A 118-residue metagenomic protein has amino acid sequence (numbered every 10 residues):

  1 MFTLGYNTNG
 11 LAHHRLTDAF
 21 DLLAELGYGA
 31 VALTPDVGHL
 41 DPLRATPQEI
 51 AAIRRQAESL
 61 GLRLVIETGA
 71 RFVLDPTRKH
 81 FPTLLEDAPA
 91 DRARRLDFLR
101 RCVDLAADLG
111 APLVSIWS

Functional and structural regions predicted by a protein language model:
M1-L113: N-terminal pre-domain/capping segments
